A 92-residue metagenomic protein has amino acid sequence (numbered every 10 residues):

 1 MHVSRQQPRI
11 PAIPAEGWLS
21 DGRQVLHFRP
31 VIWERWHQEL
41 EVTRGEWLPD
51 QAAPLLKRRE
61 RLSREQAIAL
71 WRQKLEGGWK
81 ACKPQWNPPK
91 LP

Functional and structural regions predicted by a protein language model:
M1-P92: Terminus-proximal functional modules
